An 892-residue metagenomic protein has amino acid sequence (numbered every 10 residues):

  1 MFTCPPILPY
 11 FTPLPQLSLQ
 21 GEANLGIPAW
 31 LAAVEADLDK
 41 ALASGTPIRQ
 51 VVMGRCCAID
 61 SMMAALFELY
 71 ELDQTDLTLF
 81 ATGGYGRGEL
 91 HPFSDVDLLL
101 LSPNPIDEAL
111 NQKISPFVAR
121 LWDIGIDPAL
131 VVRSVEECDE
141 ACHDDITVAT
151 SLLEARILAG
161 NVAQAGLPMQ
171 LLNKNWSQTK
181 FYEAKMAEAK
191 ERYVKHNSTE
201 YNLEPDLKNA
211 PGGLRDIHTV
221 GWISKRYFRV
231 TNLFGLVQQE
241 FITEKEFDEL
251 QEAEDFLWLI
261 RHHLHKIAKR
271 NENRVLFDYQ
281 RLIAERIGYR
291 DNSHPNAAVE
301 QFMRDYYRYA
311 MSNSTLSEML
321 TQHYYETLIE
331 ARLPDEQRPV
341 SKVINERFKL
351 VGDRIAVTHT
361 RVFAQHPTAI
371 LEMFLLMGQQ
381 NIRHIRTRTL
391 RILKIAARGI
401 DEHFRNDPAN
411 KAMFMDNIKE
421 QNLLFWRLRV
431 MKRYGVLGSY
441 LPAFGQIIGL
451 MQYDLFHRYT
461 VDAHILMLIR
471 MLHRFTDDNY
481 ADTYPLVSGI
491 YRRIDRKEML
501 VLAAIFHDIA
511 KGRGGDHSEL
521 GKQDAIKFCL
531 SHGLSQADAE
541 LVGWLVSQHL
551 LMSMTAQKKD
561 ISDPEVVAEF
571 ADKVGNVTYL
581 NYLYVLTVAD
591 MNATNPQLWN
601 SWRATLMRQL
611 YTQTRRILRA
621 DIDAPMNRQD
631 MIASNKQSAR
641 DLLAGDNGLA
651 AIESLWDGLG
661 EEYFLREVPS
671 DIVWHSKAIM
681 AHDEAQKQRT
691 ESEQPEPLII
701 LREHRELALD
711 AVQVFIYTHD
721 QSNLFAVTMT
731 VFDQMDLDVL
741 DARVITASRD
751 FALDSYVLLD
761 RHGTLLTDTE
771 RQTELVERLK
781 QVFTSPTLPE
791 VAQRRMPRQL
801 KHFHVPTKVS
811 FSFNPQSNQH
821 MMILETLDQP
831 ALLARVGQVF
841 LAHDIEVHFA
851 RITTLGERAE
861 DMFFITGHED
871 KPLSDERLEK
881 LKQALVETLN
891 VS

Functional and structural regions predicted by a protein language model:
M1-A81, G88-L90, S94-H457, I526: Non-catalytic interface/linker regions that flank or bridge core catalytic/transmembrane domains
C56-Y70, M467-D478, F732, F840-A842: A short, contiguous, amphipathic alpha-helix enriched in charged residues
E68, L72, R474-G489, D508-K511 (+4 more regions): Conserved helix-loop functional segments at active or binding sites
F80, R87-V96, P339-T358, M377 (+7 more regions): Active-site-adjacent "gating/activation" loops or surface patches in catalytic cores
G88-K113, Q238, L250-E252, I267-K269 (+3 more regions): Divalent metal-dependent catalytic cores for phosphoryl transfer on phosphate-bearing substrates
D107, L171-T179, L203, L207-G212 (+28 more regions): Hydrophobic alpha-helical scaffolding
F256-L259, N296-I355, L424-W426, Y434 (+1 more regions): Regulatory modules associated with amino-acid/nitrogen control
